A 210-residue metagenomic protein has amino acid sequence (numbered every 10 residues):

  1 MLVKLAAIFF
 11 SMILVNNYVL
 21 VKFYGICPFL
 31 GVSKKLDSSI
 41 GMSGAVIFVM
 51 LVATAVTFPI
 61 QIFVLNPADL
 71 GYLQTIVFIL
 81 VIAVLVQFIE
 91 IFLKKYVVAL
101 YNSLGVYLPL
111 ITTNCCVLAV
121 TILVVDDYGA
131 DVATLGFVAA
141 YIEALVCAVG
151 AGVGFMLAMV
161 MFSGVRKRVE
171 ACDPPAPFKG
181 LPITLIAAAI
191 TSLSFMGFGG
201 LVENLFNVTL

Functional and structural regions predicted by a protein language model:
M1-A6, P59-Y72, I122-L145: Helix-coil boundary and interhelical linker segments in multi-pass alpha-helical membrane proteins
K4-V19, D69-I82, L145-A158: Structural signature of hydrophobic alpha-helical transmembrane segments
A7-V15, V46, L51-V52, I79-E90 (+3 more regions): Hydrophobic core segments of alpha-helical transmembrane domains in multi-pass membrane transport and ion-translocation
F23-C27, G31, E90-V98, Y107-L108 (+1 more regions): Generic transmembrane alpha-helix signature in multi-pass membrane proteins, especially transporters/channels
F23-S38, V86-L100, F162-D173: C-terminal ends of transmembrane helices
D37-F48, Y72-F78, L100-I111, P177-I183: Cytoplasmic-side transmembrane-helix entry/capping segments in multi-pass membrane proteins
I62-V106: Ordered, amphipathic secondary-structure segments that act as subunit-interaction surfaces in large macromolecular
F137-L210: C-terminal transmembrane helix-loop-helix hairpin of multi-pass membrane proteins
